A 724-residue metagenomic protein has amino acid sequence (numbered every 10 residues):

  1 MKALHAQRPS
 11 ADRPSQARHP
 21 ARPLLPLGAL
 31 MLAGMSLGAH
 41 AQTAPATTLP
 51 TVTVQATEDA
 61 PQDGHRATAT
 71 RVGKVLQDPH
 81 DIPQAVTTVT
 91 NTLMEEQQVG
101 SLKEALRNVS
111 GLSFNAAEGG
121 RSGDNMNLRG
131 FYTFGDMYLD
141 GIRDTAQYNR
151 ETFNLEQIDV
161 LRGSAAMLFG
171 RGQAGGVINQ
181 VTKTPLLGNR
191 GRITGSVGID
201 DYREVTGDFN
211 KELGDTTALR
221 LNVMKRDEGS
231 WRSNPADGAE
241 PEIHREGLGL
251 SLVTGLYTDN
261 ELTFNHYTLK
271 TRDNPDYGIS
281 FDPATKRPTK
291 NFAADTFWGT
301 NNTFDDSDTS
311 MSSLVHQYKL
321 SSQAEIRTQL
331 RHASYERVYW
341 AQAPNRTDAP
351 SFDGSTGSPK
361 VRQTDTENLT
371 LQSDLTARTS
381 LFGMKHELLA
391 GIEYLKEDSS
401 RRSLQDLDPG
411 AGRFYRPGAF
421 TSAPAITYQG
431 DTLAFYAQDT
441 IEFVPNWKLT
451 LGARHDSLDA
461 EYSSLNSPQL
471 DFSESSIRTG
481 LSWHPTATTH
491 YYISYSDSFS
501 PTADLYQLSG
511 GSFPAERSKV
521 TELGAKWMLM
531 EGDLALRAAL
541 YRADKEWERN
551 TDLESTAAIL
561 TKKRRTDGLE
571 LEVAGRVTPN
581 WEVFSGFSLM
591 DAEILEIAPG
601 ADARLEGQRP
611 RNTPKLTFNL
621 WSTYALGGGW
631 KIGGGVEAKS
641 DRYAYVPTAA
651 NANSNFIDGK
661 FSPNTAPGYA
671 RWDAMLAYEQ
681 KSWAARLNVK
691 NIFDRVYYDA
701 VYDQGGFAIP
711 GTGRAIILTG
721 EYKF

Functional and structural regions predicted by a protein language model:
L49-G188, S498, L523, D703: Acidic, small-polar-rich N-terminal luminal/periplasmic segments of exported/outer-membrane proteins
R190, V197-E228, R232-N274, F304-V315: Transmembrane beta-barrel wall of Gram-negative outer-membrane proteins
G255-D259, T366, K385-E387, E393-E397 (+6 more regions): Structural signature of Gram-negative outer-membrane beta-barrels, strongest in the C-terminal barrel of TonB-dependent
F281-T296, T347-S355, R401-I426, N550-T561 (+3 more regions): Surface-exposed loop/turn segments flanking beta-strands in extracellular/periplasmic regions
S310-Y335, G357-S463: Face-selective signature of the C-terminal outer-membrane beta-barrel domain
S313-R331, Y335-A343, H484, Y491-Y492 (+2 more regions): Membrane-embedded beta-barrel scaffold of Gram-negative outer-membrane proteins
R542-D544, L560-N651, F693, T719-K723: Gram-negative outer-membrane beta-barrel transporters
G628, A638-N653, A677-F724: C-terminal beta-signal and adjacent terminal beta-strands/loops of Gram-negative outer-membrane beta-barrel proteins
